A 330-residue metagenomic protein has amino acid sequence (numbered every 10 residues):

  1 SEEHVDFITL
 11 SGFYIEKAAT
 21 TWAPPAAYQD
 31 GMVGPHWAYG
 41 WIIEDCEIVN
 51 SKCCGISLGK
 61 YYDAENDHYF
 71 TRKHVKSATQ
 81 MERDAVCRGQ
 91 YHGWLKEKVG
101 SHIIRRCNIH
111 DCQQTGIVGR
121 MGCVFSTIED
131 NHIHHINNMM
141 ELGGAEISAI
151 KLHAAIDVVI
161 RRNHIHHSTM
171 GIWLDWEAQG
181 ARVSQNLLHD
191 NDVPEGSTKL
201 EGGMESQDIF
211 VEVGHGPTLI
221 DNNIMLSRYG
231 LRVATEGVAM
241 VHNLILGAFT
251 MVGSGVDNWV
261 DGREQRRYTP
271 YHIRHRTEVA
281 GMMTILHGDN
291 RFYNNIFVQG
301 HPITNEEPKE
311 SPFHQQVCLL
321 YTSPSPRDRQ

Functional and structural regions predicted by a protein language model:
S1-T9, P25-A38: Extracellular beta-strand-rich solenoid/capping regions of secreted or surface-exposed proteins that bind or remodel
D6-K17, Y39-C53, E65-G89, K96-T115 (+10 more regions): Right-handed parallel beta-helix
T20-A27, M139-G144, T198-K199: Short helix/loop segment immediately N-terminal to the Walker
A27-M32, S57, A149, G230: Carbohydrate-interacting regions of secretory-pathway proteins
Q29, E146, E205: Beta-rich catalytic cores
T250-N258, E264-R267, R274, T304-F313: Aromatic/acidic polysaccharide-binding cleft in carbohydrate-active enzymes
I285, N290-Y293, G300-L319: Long, C-terminal catalytic modules of enzymes
Y321-D328: Conserved small/polar residues in nucleotide/adenosyl-binding loops
